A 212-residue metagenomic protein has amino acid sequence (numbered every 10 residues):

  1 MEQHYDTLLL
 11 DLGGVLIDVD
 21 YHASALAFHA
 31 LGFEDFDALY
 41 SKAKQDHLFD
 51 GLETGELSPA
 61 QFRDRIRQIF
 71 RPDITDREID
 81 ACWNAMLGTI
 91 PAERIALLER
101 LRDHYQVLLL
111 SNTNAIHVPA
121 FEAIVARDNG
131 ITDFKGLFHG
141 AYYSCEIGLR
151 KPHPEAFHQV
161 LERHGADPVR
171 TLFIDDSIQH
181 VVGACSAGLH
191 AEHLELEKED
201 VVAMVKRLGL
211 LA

Functional and structural regions predicted by a protein language model:
M1-Y5, A115, A120-A212: Asp-based, Mg2+/Mn2+-dependent phosphohydrolase catalytic module
E2-A92, A96, D103, N114-V118 (+1 more regions): N-terminal helical cap/lid subdomain that shapes the substrate entry/recognition surface in HAD-like hydrolases
L9, L110, F173-I174: Generic enzyme active-site microenvironment
D11-G14, G55, L101, L109 (+2 more regions): Generic structural signal for small/hydrophobic residues in well-ordered secondary structure, especially within
I95-E99, L109, F157, V181: Short amphipathic alpha-helical segments and helix-helix/interface helices
E99-R102, G165: Residue-level signal for alpha-helix termini/capping positions
D103-H104, L137: Structured helix-beta-strand junction loops
V107-L109, A191: Hydrophobic beta-strand scaffold residues
